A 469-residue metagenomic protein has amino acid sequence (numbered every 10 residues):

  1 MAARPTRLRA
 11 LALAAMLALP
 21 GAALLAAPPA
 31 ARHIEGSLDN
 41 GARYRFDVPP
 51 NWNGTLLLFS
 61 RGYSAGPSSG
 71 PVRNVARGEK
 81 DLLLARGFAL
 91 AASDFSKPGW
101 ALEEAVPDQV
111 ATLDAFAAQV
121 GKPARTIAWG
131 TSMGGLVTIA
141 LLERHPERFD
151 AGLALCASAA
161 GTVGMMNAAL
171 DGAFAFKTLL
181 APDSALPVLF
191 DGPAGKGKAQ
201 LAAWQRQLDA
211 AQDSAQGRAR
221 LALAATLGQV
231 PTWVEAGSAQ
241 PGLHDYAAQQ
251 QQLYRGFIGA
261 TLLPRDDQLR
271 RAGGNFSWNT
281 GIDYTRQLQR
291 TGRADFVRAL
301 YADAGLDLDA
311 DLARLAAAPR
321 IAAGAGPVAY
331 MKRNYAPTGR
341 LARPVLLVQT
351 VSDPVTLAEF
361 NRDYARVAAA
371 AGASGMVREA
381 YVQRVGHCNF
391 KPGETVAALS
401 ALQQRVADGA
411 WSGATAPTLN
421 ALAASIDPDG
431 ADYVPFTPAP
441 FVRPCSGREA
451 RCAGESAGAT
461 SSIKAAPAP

Functional and structural regions predicted by a protein language model:
A2-A12: Bacterial N-terminal signal peptides that target proteins for export
A12-G21: Bacterial N-terminal signal peptides
A23-L25: N-terminal twin-arginine translocation
A27-P469: C-terminal His-loop and adjacent cap/lid subdomain of alpha/beta-hydrolase
